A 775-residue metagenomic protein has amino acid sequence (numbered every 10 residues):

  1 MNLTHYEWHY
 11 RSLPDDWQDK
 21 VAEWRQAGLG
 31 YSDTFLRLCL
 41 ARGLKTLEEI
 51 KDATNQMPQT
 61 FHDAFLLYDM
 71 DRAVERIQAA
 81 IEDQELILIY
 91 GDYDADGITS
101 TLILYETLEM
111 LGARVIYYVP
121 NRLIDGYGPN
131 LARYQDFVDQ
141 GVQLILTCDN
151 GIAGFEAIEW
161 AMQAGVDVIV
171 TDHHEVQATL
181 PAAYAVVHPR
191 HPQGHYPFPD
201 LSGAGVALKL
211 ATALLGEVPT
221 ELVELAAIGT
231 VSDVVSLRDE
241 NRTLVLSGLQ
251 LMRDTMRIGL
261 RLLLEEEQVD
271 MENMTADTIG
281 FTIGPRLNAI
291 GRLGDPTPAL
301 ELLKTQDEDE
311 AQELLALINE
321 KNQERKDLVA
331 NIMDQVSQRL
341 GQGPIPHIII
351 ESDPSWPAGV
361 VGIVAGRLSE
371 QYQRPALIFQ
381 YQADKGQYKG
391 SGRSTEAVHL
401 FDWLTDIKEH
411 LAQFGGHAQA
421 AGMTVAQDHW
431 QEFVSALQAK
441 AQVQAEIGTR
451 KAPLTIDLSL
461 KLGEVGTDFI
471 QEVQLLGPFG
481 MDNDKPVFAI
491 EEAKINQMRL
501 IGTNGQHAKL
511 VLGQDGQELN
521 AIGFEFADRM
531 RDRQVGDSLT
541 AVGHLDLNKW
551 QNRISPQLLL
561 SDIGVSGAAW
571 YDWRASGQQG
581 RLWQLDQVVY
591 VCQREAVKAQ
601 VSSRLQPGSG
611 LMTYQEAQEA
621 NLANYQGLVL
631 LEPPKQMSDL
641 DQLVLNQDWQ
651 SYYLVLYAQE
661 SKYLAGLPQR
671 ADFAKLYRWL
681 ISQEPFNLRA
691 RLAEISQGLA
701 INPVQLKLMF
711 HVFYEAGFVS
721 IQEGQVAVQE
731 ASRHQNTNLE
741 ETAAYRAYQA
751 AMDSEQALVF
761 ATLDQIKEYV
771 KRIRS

Functional and structural regions predicted by a protein language model:
M1-F35, T540-D546: Extended, charged alpha/beta regions that create polyanion-binding interfaces
D16-W17, E23-L144, A164, L215-H429 (+2 more regions): Hydrophobic helix-and-loop "lid/oligomerization" segment in the mid-to-C-terminal part of catalytic domains
D92-Y93, P120-L123, N150-G151, H173-V176 (+5 more regions): Short, ordered loop/turn segments at secondary-structure junctions
S100-L104, F155-A164, H173-H174, G362-A365 (+1 more regions): Short Gly/Thr/Asp-enriched flexible loops that form oxyanion-binding sites at enzyme active sites
E109, T243-E265, E272-M333, S394-E396 (+5 more regions): Acidic, two-metal ion nucleic-acid-processing modules in DNA metabolism proteins
D149-D200: Histidine/acidic-residue-rich, glycine-tolerant segments that coordinate divalent metal ions
E159-T171, L208-L210, L214, M637-V655: A short, gly/pro- and small-residue-rich
A182-S232, S651-L656, G666-L676: Short alpha-helices
